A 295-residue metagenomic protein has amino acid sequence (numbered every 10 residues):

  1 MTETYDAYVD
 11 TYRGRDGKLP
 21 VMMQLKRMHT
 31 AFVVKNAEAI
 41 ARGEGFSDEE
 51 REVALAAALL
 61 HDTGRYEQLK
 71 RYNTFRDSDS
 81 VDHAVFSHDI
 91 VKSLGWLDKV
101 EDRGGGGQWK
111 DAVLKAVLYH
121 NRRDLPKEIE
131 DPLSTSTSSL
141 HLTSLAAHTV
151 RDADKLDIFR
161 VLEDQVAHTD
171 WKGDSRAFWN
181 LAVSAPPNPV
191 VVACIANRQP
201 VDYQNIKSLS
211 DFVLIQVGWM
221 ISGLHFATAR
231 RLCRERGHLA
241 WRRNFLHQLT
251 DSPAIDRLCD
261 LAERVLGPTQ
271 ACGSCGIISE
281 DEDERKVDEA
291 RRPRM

Functional and structural regions predicted by a protein language model:
E3-F32, G64-D77: Active-site flanking loop/helix segments enriched in acidic
V21-A31, K35-E50, L60, K70-R71 (+2 more regions): Divalent metal-dependent phosphate-bond-processing catalytic cores, especially two-metal-ion Mg2+/Mn2+ enzymes that act
M23, N73-V81, L94, V100-R103 (+1 more regions): Short gly/ser-rich anion-binding loops that grip negatively charged ligand groups
L25, H29, E52, R76-H83 (+2 more regions): Secondary-structure capping and boundary motifs in well-ordered enzyme cores
F32-I40, V81-W96: An active-site-proximal "capping" alpha-helix that borders the catalytic cofactor pocket
R51-Y72, R76, S87, V91 (+1 more regions): His-Asp-centered metal-binding catalytic motifs of divalent-metal-dependent phosphohydrolases/nucleases
D82-F86, Q108, A112, H141-R151: Residues forming well-ordered secondary-structure scaffolds
W96-L114, L125-E128: Short secondary-structure capping/junction motifs at helix and strand boundaries
